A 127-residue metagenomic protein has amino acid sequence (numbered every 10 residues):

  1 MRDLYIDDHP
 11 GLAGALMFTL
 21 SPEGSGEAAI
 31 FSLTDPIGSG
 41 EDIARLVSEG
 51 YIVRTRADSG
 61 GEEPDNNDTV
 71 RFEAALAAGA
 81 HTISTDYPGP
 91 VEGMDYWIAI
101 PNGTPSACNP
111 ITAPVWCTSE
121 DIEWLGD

Functional and structural regions predicted by a protein language model:
M1-D127: Catalytic cores of phosphodiester-bond hydrolases, prominently lipid phosphodiesterases
